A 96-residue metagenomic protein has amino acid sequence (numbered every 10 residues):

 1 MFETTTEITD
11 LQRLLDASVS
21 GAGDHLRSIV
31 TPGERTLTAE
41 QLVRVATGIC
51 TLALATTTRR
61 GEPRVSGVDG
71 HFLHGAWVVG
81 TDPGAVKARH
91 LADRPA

Functional and structural regions predicted by a protein language model:
M1-A96: Binding-site signature for planar aromatic cofactors or substrates
